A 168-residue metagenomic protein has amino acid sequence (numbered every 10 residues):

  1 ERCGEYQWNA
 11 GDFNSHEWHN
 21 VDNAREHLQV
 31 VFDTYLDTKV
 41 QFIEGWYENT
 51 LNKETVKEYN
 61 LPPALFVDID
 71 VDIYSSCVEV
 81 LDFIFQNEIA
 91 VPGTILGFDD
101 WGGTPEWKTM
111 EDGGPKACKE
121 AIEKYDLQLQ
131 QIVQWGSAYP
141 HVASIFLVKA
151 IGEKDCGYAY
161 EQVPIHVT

Functional and structural regions predicted by a protein language model:
E1-T168: S-adenosylmethionine/decaboxylated-SAM
